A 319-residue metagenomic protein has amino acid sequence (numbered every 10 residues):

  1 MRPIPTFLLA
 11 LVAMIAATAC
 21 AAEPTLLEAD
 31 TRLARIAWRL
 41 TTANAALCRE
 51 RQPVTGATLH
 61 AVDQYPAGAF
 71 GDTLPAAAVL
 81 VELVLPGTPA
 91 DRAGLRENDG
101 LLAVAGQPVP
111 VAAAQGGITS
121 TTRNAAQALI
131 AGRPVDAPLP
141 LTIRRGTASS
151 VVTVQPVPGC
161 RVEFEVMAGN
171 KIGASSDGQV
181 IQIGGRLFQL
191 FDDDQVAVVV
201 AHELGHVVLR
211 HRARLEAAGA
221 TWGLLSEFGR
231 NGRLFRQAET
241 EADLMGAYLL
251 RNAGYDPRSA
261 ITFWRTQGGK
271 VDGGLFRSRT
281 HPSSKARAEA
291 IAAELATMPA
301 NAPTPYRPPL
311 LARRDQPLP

Functional and structural regions predicted by a protein language model:
M1-L8: Bacterial N-terminal signal peptides that target proteins for export
L8-A16: Bacterial N-terminal signal peptides
C20-V62, G68-P75, Q127-V135, P140 (+5 more regions): C-terminal capping/extension segments of zinc metalloprotease domains
V62-G100, Q237: Mid-chain, structured segments of secreted extracytoplasmic proteins
L80-T88, G117-G132, A137, G184-G185: N-terminal post-signal-peptidase region of extra-cytosolic proteins
P89, G184-V198: Short pre-active-site segment immediately N-terminal to the catalytic Zn-binding motif
A90-I118: Conserved PDZ fold ligand-binding element
R210-N231: Post-HEXXH active-site segment of zinc metalloproteases
